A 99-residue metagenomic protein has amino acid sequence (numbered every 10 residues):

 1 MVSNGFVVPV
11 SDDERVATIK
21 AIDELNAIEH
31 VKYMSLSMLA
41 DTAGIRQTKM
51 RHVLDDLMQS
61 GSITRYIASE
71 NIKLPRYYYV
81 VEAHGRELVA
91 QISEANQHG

Functional and structural regions predicted by a protein language model:
M1-A21: Short alpha-helical segments that sit at the start of domains
K20-A27, S93: Short, locally clustered residues in the helix-turn-helix/winged-helix DNA-binding domain
A21, T42, V53, L88-Q91: Charge-rich, solvent-exposed alpha-helical interaction surfaces
E29-D41: Short acidic, hydrophobic short linear motifs in intrinsically disordered regions
G44-Q59: Short amphipathic alpha-helical interaction segments
M58-S69: A short, conserved structural fragment
I67-Y78: Short, Lys/Arg-rich nucleic-acid/phosphate-binding segment
A83-G99: Short, amphipathic alpha-helical interaction segments positioned at domain boundaries
